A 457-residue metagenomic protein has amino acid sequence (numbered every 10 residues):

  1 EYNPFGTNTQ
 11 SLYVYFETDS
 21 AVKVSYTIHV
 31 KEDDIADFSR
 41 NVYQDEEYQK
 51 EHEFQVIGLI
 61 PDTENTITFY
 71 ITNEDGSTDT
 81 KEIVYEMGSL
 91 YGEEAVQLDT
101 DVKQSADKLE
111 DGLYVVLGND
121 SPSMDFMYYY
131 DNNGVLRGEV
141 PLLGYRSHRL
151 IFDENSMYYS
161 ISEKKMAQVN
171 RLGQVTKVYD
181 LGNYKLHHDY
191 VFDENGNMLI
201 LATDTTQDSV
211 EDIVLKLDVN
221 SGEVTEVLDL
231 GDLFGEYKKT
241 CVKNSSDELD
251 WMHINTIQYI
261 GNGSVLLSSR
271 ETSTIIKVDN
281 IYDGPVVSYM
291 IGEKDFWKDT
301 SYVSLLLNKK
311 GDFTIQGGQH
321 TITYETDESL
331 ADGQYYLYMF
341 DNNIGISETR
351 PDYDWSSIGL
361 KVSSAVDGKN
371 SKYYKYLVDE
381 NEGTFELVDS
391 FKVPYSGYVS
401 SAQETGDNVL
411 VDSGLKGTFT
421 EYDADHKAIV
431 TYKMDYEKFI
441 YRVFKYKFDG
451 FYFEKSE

Functional and structural regions predicted by a protein language model:
Y2-I28, Q49-E53, I57-E457: Histidine-/acidic-rich catalytic cores in large beta-rich domains
H29-D33: Short alpha-helical hairpin
D34-E47: Solvent-exposed serine/threonine-rich low-complexity stretches and specific carbohydrate-binding patches
